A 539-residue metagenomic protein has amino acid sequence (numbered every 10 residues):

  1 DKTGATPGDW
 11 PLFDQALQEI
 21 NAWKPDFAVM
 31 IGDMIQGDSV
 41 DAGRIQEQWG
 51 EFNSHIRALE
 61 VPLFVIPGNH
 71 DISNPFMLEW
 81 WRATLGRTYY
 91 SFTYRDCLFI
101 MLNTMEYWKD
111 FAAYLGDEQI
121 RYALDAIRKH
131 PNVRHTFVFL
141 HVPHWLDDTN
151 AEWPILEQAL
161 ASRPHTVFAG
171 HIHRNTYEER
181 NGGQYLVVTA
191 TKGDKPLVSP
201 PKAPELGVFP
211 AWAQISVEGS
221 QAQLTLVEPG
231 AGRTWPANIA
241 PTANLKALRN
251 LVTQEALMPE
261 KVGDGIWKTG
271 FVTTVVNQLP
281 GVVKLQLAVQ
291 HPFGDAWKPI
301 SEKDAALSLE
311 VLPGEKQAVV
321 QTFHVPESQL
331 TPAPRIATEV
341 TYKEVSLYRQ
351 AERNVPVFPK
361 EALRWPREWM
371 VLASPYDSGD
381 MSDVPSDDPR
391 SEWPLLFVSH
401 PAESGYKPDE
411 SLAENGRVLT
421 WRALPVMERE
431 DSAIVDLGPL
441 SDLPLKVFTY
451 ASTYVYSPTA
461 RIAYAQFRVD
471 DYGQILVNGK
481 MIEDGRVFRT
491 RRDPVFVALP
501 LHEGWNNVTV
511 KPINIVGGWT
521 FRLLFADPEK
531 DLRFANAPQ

Functional and structural regions predicted by a protein language model:
D1-I45, K129: N-terminal active-site segment of His-dependent metallophosphoesterases
I31, I35, I127-D147: Short acidic, glycine-rich surface-loop motifs adjacent to enzyme active sites
V40-H135, A151-T166, I172-E218: Extended active-site neighborhood of metal-dependent phosphoesterases/phosphodiesterases
A213-A318, A337-F358: A short C-terminal boundary segment appended to hydrolase-like catalytic domains
E327-I336: Short glycine/proline/serine/threonine-rich loop/turn segments at secondary-structure transition edges
V345-S432, T509-Q539: Accessory carbohydrate-binding/adhesion or oligomerization-edge regions at the termini of glycan-active proteins
S457, R461-L476, V508: Aromatic-lined ligand-binding clefts that engage carbohydrates, nucleic acids, or primary amines
L476-L524: Beta-strand-rich ligand-recognition modules
